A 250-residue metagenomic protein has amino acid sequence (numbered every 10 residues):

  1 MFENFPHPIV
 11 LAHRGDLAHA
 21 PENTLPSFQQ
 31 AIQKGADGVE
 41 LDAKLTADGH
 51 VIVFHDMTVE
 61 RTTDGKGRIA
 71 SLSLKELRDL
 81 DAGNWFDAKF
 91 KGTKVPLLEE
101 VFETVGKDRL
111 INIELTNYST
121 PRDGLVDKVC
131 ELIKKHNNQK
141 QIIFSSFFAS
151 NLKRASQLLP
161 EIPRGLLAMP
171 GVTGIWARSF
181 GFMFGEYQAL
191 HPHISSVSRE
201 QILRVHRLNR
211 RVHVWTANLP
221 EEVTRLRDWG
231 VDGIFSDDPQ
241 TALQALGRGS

Functional and structural regions predicted by a protein language model:
M1-S250: Phosphate-group recognition and catalysis centered on beta-loop-alpha active-site segments
